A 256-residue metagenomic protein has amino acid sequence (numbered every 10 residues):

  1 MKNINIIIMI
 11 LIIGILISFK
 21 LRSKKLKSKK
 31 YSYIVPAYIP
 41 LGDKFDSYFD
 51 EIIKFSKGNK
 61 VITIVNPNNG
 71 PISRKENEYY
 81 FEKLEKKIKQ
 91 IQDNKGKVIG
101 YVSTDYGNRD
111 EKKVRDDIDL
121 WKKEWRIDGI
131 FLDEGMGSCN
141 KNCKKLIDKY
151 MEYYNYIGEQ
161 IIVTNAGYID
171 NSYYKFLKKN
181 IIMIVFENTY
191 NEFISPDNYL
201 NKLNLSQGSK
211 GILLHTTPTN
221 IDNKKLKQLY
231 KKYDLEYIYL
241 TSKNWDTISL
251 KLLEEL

Functional and structural regions predicted by a protein language model:
M1-R22: Classical Sec-dependent N-terminal signal peptides that target proteins to the secretory pathway
K24-L256: Glycan-processing catalytic domains of CAZymes
